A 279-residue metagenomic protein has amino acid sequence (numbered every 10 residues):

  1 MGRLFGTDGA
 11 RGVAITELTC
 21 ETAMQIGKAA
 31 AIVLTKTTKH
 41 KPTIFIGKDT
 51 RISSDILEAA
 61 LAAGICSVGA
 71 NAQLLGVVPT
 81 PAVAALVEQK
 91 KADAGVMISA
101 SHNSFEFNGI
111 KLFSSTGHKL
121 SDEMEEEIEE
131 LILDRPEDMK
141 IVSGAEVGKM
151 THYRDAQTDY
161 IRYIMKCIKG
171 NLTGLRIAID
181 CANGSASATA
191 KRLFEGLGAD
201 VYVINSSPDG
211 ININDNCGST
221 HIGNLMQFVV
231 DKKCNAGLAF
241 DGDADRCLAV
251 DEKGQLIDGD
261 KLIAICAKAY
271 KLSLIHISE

Functional and structural regions predicted by a protein language model:
M1-A63, S67-V68, M150-L175: An N-terminal, well-structured beta->alpha segment
F5, I177, A236-F240: Residue-level marker for buried hydrophobic side chains located in beta-strands that build the well-ordered beta-sheet
V13, N108-K232: Gly/Ser/Thr-enriched, mixed-charge loops and adjacent short helices that form phosphate/oxyanion-binding elements
Q25-A29, A82, Y160-Y163, H221-N224 (+2 more regions): Well-ordered alpha-helical segments embedded in enzymatic catalytic cores
I32, K36, T43-F107, R192-V250: N-terminal small/polar loop signature for handling phosphorylated ligands or for N-terminal nucleophile
L112-S115, L248-E252: Short beta-strand-to-turn element immediately C-terminal to the catalytic PLP-Schiff-base lysine in fold type I
S121, V203-I204, Q255-L272: Gly/Ser/Thr-rich active-site loops/lids in small-molecule metabolic enzymes that frequently grip phosphoryl groups
S273-E279: Residue-level detector of conserved catalytic or cofactor/ligand-binding positions in enzyme active sites
